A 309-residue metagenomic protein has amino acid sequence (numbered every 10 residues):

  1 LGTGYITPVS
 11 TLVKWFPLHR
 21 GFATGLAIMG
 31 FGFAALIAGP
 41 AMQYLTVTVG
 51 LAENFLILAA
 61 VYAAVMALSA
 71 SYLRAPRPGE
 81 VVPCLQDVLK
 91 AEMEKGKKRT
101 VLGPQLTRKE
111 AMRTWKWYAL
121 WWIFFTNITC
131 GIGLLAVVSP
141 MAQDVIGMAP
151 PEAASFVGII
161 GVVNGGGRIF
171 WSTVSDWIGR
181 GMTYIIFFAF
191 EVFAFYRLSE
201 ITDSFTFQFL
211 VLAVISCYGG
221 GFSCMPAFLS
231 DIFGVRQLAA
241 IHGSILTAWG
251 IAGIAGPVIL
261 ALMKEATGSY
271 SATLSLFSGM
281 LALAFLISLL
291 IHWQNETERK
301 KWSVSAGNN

Functional and structural regions predicted by a protein language model:
G2-F16, A23-T24, G220-F233: Intracellular juxtamembrane helix-capping segments at the cytosolic ends of symmetry-related transmembrane helices
F31-E80: Helix-loop-helix hairpin linking two adjacent transmembrane segments in secondary transporters
A35, I232-T267: A late C-terminal transmembrane helix in Major Facilitator Superfamily
I37-V49, A142-Q143, V174-S175, I259-G268: Interfacial helix-cap and linker-helix signal at transmembrane-aqueous boundaries of multi-pass secondary transporters
V65-R77, S278-N309: Multi-pass alpha-helical transporter architecture, strongest for 12-TM Major Facilitator/SLC carriers used
K109-W171, P226, G256: Extracytoplasmic gate region of multi-pass secondary transporters
F190-T202: C-terminal ends and interior cores of transmembrane alpha-helices in multi-pass membrane transporters/permeases
